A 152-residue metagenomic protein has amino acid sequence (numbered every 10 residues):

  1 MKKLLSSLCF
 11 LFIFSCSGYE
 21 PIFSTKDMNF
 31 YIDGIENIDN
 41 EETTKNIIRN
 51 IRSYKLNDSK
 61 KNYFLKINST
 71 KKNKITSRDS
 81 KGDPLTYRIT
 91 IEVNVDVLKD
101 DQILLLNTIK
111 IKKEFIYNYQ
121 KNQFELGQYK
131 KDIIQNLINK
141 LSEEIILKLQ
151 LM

Functional and structural regions predicted by a protein language model:
M1-C16: Sec-dependent bacterial lipoprotein signal peptides
I13-D33: Bacterial Sec signal peptide processing site at the extreme N-terminus
Y19-I22, Y54, K74-I75, M152: Short beta-strands and strand-coil junctions in structured, solvent-facing domains, enriched
P21, D27-N29, K130-M152: Compositionally biased, intrinsically disordered linkers/stalks adjacent to structured regions
Y31-E36, K110-K113: Short amphipathic
I38-S53: Short extracytoplasmic
R49, S59, Y63-T108, K112-D132 (+2 more regions): Surface-exposed short loop/turn segments
I51, K55, D101, E144-M152: Sec/Tat-exported extracytoplasmic proteins
